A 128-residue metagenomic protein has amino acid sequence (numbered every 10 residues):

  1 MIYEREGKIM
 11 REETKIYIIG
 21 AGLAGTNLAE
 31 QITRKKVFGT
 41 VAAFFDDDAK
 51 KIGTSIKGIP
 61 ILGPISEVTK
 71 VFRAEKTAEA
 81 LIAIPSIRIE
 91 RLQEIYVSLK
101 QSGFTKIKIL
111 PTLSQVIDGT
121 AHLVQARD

Functional and structural regions predicted by a protein language model:
I2-T105: A solvent-exposed beta-alpha-beta segment
Q93-D128: Flexible, Lys/Arg-rich cytosolic regulatory linkers and terminal tails that connect or flank
